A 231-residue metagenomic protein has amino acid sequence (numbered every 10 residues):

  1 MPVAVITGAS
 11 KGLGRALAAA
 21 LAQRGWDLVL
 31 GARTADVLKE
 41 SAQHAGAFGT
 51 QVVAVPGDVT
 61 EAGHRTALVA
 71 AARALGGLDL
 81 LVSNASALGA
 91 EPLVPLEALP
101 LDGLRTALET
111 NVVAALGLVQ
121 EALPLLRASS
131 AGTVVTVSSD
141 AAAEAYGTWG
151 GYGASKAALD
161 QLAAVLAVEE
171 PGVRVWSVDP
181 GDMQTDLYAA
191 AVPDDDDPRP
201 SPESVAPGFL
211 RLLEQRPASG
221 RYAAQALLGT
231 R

Functional and structural regions predicted by a protein language model:
S10-K11: Conserved glycine-rich cofactor-binding loop
R24-S41: Conserved glycine-rich Rossmann-like NAD(P)H-binding loop of the short-chain dehydrogenase/reductase
A67-A70, P92-A98, D102-E109: Active-site Tyr-X3-Lys motif and surrounding loop/helix of classical short-chain dehydrogenase/reductase
N84-P92: Conserved NAD(P)H cofactor-binding loop of Rossmann-fold oxidoreductase domains
A87-L88, A98-L101, R127, A131-A158 (+2 more regions): Catalytic loop of short-chain dehydrogenase/reductase
V119-Q120, A164: A short, exposed helix-loop element centered on a Lys and neighboring polar residues
G172-V173, S177-T185, D194-R231: C-terminal helical subdomain
